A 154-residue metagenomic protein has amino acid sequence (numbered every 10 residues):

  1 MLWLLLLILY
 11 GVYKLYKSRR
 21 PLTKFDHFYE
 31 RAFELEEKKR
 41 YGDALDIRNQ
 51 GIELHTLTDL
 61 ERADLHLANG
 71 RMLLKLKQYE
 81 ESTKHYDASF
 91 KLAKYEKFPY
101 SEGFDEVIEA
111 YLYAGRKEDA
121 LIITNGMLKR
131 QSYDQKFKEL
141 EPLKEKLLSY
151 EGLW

Functional and structural regions predicted by a protein language model:
L22-L57: Alpha-helical segment of the N-proximal tetratricopeptide repeat
L22-T23, L60, F98-Y100: Residue signature of alpha-solenoid helical repeat architecture, marking inter-repeat boundaries and helix-start
H55, A93, R130-Q135: Alpha-helical junction/boundary sensor with strong preference for TPR arrays
